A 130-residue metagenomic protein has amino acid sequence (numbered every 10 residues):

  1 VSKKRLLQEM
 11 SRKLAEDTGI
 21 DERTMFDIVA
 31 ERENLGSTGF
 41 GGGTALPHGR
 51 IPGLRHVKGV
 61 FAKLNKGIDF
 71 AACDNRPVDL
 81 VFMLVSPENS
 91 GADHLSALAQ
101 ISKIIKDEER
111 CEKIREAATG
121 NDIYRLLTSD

Functional and structural regions predicted by a protein language model:
V1-D130: Cytosolic covalent-transfer regions centered on His/Cys nucleophiles that carry phosphoryl or persulfide groups
